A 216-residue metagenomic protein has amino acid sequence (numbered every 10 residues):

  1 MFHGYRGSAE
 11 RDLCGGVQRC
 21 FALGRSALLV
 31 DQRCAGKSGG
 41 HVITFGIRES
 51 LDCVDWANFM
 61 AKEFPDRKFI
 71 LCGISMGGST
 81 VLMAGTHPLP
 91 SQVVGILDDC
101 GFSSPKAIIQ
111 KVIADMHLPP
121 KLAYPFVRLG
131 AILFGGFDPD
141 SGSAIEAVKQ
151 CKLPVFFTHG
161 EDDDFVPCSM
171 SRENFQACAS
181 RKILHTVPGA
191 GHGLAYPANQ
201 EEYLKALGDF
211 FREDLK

Functional and structural regions predicted by a protein language model:
Y5-R19, Q32: The serine-hydrolase catalytic nucleophile loop
I43-F64: Alpha/beta-hydrolase active-site loop
F64-S75: Alpha/beta-hydrolase fold nucleophile elbow
M83-D138, E146: Hydrolase active-site cap/lid region
A144, L153, P167-Q176: Short alpha-helix in the alpha/beta-hydrolase fold that links the catalytic acid
Q150-K152, F157-H159, D163: Short beta-strand/loop motif that positions the catalytic acidic residue of the alpha/beta-hydrolase fold
E161-V166, G193-L194: Acidic catalytic loop of the alpha/beta-hydrolase fold
A190-L204: Catalytic histidine-centered segment of alpha/beta-hydrolase-like enzymes
